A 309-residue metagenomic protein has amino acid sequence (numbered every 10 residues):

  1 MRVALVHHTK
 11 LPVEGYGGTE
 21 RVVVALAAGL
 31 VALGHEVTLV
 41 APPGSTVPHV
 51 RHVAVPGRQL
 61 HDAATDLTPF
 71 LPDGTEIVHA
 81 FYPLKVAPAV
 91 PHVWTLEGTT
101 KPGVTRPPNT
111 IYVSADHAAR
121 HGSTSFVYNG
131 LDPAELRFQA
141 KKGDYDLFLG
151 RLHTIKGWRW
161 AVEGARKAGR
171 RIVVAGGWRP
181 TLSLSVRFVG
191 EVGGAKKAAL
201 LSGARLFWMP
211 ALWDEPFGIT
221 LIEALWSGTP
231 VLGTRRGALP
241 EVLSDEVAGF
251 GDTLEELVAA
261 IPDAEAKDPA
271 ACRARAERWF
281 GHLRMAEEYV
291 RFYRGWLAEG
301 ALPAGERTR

Functional and structural regions predicted by a protein language model:
T9-V13, G29-H61: N-terminal strand-loop element at the rim of the active site of nucleotide-sugar-dependent glycosyltransferases
L33, Q59-D62, D263-R309: A charged, aromatic-enriched C-terminal amphipathic alpha-helix characteristic of glycosyltransferases across folds
W94-R137: Donor nucleotide-sugar binding/catalytic pocket of nucleotide-sugar-dependent glycosyltransferases
T124-A175, R278: Conserved donor-binding/catalytic core segment of Leloir-type glycosyltransferases
A198, L221-W226, G237-E241: Short alpha-helical segment that forms part of, or immediately flanks, the ligand-binding pocket in carbohydrate-active
F207-W208: A short hydrophobic beta-strand element within the catalytic core of glycosyltransferases that build diverse glycans
P230-G233: Short hydrophobic beta-strand element within catalytic cores of glycosyltransferases and related nucleotide-activated
V242-E255, I261-A266: Conserved acidic donor-binding segment of nucleotide-sugar-dependent glycosyltransferases
